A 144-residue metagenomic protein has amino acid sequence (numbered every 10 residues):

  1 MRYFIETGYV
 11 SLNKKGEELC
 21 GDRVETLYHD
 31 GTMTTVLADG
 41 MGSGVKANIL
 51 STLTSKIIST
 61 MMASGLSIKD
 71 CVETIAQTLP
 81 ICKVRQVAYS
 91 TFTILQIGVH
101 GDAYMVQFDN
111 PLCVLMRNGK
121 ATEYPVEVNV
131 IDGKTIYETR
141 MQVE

Functional and structural regions predicted by a protein language model:
M1-E18: Regulatory cytosolic signal-relay segments
Y3-I5, H29-T32, G98-D102, V143: Beta-strand-turn-beta hairpins that frame and shape the catalytic cleft of phosphate-ester-processing enzymes
K15-G16, G40-N48: Short acidic, Gly/Ser-rich segments with clustered Asp/Glu that frequently serve as metal-coordination loops in enzyme
E17-Y28, E123-E144: Acidic loop->beta-strand submotif enriched in PP2C/PPM serine/threonine phosphatases
C20, L50-G119, V130, K134-E138: Catalytic core of PPM/PP2C metal-dependent serine/threonine phosphatase domains
E25, T34-L37, T93: Short, conserved beta-strand segments within well-ordered enzyme catalytic domains that often line or immediately flank
G31-S43, Q107, T139-E144: Conserved beta-strand-loop-short alpha-helix elements that form and flank the Mn2+/Mg2+-coordinating active site
